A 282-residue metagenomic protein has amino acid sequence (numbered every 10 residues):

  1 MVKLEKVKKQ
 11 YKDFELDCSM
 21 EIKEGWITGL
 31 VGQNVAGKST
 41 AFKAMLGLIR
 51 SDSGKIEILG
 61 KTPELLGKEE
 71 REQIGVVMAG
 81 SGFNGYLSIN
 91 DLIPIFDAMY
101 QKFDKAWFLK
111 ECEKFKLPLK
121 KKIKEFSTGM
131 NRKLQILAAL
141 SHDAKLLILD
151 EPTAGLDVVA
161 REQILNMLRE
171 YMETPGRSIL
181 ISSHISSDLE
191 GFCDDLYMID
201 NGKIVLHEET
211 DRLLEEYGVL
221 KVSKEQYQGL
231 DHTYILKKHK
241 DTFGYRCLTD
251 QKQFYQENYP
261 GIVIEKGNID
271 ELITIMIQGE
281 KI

Functional and structural regions predicted by a protein language model:
V31-Q33: The feature captures the beta-strand-to-loop junction immediately N-terminal to the Walker
A36, V158-A160: Helix N-cap at the start of a conserved alpha-helix in ABC-type nucleotide-binding domains
L46: Helix-to-loop junction immediately C-terminal to a conserved catalytic motif
G54-L65, E69-E70: Conserved ABC transporter NBD signature motif
M78-Q135: ABC-family P-loop ATPase nucleotide-binding domains
L147-E151: Catalytic Walker B motif of ABC-type/P-loop ATPase nucleotide-binding domains
L165-T249: ABC transporter nucleotide-binding domain
I235-I282: C-terminal coupling/interaction segments
